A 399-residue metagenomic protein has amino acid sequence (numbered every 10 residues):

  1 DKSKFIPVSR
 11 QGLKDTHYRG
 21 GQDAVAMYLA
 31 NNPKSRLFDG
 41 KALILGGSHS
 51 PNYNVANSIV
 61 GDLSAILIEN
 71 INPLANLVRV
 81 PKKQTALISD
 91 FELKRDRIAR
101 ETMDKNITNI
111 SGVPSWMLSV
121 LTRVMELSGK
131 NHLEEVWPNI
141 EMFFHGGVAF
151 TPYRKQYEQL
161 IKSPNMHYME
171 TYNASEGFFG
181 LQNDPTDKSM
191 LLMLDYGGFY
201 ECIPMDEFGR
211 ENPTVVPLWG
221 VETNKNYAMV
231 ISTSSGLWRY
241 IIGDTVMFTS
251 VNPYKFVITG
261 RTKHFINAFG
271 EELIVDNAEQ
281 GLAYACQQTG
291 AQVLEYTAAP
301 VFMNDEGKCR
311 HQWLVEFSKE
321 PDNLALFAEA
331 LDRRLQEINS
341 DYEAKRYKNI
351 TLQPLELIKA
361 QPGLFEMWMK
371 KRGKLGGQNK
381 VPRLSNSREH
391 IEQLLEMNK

Functional and structural regions predicted by a protein language model:
D1-Q22, L29-N32: Conserved AMP-binding A3 loop
I6-P7, V55, T122: Short, solvent-exposed loop/turn and secondary-structure capping segments
G12, T16-G20, L37, L93 (+2 more regions): Residues forming well-ordered secondary-structure scaffolds
G21-P73, T85: Conserved AMP-binding loop of ANL adenylate-forming enzymes
I66-K399: Active-site glycine/GP-rich loop and adjacent strand/helix microenvironment that borders small-molecule binding pockets
